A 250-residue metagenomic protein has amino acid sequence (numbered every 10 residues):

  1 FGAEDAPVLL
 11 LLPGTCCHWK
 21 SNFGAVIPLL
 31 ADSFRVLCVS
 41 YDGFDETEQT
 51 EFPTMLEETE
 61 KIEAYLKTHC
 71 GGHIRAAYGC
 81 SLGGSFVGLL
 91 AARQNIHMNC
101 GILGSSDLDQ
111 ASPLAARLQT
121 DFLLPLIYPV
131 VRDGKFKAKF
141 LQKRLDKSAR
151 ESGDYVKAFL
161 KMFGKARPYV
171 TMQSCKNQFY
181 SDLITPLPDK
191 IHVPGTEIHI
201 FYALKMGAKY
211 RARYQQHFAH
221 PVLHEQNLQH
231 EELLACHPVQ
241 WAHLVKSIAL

Functional and structural regions predicted by a protein language model:
F1-E48: Conserved HGGG/HGGXW glycine-rich cap/lid loop of the alpha/beta-hydrolase fold
P28, E197-E231, H237: Conserved loop-alpha-helix segment in the C-terminal half of the alpha/beta-hydrolase fold that carries the catalytic
L37-A76: Active-site loop/oxyanion-hole signature of alpha/beta-hydrolase fold enzymes
G79-V87: Gly/Ala-rich beta-loop-alpha elbow adjacent to hydrolase catalytic centers
A92, M98-V130: Flexible "cap/lid" loop of the alpha/beta hydrolase fold
S112-P113, D133-I191: Conserved alpha/beta-hydrolase catalytic His-Asp/Glu region
Q173-Q215: Conserved serine/cysteine hydrolase catalytic core
L233-I248: Post-His helix in hydrolase/transferase enzymes
